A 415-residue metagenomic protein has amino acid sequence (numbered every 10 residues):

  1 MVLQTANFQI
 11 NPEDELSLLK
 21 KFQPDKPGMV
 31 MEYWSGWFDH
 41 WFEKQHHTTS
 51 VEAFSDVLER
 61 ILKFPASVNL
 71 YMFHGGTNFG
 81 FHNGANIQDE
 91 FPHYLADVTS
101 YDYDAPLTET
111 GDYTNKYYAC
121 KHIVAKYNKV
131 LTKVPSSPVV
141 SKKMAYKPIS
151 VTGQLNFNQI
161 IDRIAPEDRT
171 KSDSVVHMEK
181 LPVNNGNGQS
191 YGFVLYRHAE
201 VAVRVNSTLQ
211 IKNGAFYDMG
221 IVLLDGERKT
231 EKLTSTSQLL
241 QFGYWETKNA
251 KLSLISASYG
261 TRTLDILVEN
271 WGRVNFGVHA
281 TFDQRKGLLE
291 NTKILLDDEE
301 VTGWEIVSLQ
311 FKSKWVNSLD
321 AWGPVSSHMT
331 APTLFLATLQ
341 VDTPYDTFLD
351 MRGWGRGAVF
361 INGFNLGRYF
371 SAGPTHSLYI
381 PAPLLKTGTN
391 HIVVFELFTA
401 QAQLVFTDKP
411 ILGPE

Functional and structural regions predicted by a protein language model:
M1-L70: Substrate-binding/catalytic cleft of secreted carbohydrate-active enzymes, primarily glycoside hydrolases
E15-K20, D39-K44, G80-G84, L223 (+5 more regions): Short, solvent-exposed loop/turn and secondary-structure capping segments
M31-G36, R60-A66, F73-G303, F311-G323 (+1 more regions): Carbohydrate-binding surfaces of carbohydrate-active enzymes
T48-S55, K63, G192, G214 (+3 more regions): Short, glycine/acidic-rich beta->alpha junctions
I123, K248-T263, F335-D342, S377-T389: Short, surface-exposed tryptophan/glycine-enriched loops that mediate extracellular molecular recognition
S190-V201, M329-D342, L378: Short beta-strands within extracellular/lumenal beta-sheet-rich domains
S207-D225, L264, L339-N362, Y369-F370 (+1 more regions): Aromatic-lined ligand-binding clefts that engage carbohydrates, nucleic acids, or primary amines
L378-E415: Terminal leader/tail segments of proteins
